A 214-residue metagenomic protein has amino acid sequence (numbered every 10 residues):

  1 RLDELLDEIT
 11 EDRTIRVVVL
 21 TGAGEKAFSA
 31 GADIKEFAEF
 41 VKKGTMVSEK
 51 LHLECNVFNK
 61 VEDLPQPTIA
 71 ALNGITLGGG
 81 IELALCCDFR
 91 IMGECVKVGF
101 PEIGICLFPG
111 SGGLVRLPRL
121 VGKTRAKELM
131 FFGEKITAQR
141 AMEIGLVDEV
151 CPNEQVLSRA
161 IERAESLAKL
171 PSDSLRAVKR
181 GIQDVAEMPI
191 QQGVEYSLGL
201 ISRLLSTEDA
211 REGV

Functional and structural regions predicted by a protein language model:
R1-K42, K60-A70, F89, G93-K97: A structural preference for short, pocket-lining loop segments at secondary-structure junctions
E8, I91-V96, V147-E195, G199 (+1 more regions): C-terminal long alpha-helix characteristic of the crotonase
I34, E54, L114, K123-A126 (+3 more regions): A general structural signal for well-ordered alpha-helical segments in protein cores
E39-H52: A short acidic, glycine-rich active-site loop that binds or catalyzes chemistry on phosphate/adenosine moieties
V57-D63, A71, L77-F131, E143-I144 (+2 more regions): CoA-thioester-processing core
E134-R140: Acidic, divalent-metal-coordinating active-site segment for phosphoryl/phosphodiester hydrolysis, typified by short
